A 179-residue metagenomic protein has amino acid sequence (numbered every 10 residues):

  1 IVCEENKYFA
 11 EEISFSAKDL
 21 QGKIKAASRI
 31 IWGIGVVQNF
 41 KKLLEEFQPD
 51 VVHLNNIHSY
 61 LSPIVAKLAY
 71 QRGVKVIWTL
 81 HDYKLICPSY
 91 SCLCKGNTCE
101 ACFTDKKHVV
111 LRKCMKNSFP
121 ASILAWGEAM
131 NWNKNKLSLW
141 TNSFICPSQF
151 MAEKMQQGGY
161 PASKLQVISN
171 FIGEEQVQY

Functional and structural regions predicted by a protein language model:
I1-V51, C92: A conserved catalytic-core segment of Leloir-type glycosyltransferases
V2, T79-L80, P147, I168: Generic beta-sheet signal
Q38, K42, Q71, K84 (+2 more regions): Membrane-proximal helix-turn-helix segments that form the acceptor-binding/catalytic region of lipid-linked
K42-L61, V74-T79: Short N-terminal targeting/anchoring amphipathic segment
L54, I145-P147: Short beta-strand scaffold positions
R72-V76, T141, A162-S163: A short helix->loop->beta-strand "cap" motif at the edges of active sites that frequently abuts
F150, F171: Carbohydrate-associated surface elements
E175-Y179: Nucleotide-sugar donor-binding and catalytic loop/hinge architecture of NDP-sugar-dependent glycosyltransferases
